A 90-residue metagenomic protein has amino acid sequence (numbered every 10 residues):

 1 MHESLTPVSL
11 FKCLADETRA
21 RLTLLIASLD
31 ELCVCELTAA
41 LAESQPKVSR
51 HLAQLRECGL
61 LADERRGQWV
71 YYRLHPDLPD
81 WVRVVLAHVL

Functional and structural regions predicted by a protein language model:
H2-T6, S28, Y71-L90: Conserved segment of winged-helix/HTH DNA-binding domains
S9, A20-L24: Pre-recognition alpha-helix immediately N-terminal to the DNA-recognition helix within helix-turn-helix or winged-helix
K12-T18, P76-D77: Short helix-coil-helix linker/hinge
E17-A20, L29-C33: Short capping segments at the starts of secondary-structure elements
L25, A40: Residues within the alpha-helical elements of helix-turn-helix
E36-T38: A short acidic, leucine-rich amphipathic alpha-helix
S44-K47: Helix-turn-helix DNA-binding motif, specifically the short coil turn and the N-cap/start of the second
E57-R66, R73: Beta-hairpin "wing" of winged helix-turn-helix
